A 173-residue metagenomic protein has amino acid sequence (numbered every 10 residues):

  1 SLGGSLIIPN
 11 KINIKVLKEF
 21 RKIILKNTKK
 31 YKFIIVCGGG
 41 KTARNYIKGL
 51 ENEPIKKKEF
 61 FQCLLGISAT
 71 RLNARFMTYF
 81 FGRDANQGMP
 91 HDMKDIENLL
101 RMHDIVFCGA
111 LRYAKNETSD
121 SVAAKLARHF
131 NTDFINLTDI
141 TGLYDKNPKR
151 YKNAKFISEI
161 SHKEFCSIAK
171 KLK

Functional and structural regions predicted by a protein language model:
S1-G3, C37, F107-A110, L137-T138: Short beta-strand segments
S1-I34: N-terminal glycine-/serine-/threonine-rich phosphate-binding loop
L6-I8, G40-N45, G142-Y144: Short, active-site-adjacent cap segments at secondary-structure transitions
Y31-I34, M102-V106: Loop/turn-to-beta-strand initiation segments
K32-R44, N136-L137: Short beta-strand segments at enzyme active-site cores
I47-T70: A charged helix-plus-loop insertion that forms the helical arch/lid used to bind and gate nucleic-acid substrates
E51, N86-L100, D104-I105, A114-N116 (+2 more regions): Active-site phosphate/oxyanion-binding loops
I67-H91: Ordered, amphipathic secondary-structure segments that act as subunit-interaction surfaces in large macromolecular
